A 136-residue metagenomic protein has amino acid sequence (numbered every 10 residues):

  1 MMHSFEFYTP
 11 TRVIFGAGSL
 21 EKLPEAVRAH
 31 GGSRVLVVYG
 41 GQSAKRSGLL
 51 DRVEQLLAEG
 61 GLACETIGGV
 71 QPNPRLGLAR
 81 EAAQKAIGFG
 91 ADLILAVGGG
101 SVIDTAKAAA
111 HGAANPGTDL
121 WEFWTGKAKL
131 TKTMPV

Functional and structural regions predicted by a protein language model:
M1-L93: ATP/NTP phosphate-donor binding region
G77-V136: Glycine/threonine-rich beta-strand-loop-alpha-helix active-site module that forms ligand/phosphate-binding
